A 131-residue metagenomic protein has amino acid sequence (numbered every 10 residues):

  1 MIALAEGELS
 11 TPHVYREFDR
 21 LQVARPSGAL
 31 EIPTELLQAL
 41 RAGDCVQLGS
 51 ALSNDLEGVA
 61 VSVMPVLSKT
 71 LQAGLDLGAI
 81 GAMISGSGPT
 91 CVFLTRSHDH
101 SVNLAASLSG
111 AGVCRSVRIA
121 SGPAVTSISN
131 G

Functional and structural regions predicted by a protein language model:
M1-L48: Anionic-ligand binding region
Q38-G131: Glycine-rich, charge-dense phosphate/pyrophosphate-binding loop(s) and the adjacent flexible "lid"/catalytic subdomain
